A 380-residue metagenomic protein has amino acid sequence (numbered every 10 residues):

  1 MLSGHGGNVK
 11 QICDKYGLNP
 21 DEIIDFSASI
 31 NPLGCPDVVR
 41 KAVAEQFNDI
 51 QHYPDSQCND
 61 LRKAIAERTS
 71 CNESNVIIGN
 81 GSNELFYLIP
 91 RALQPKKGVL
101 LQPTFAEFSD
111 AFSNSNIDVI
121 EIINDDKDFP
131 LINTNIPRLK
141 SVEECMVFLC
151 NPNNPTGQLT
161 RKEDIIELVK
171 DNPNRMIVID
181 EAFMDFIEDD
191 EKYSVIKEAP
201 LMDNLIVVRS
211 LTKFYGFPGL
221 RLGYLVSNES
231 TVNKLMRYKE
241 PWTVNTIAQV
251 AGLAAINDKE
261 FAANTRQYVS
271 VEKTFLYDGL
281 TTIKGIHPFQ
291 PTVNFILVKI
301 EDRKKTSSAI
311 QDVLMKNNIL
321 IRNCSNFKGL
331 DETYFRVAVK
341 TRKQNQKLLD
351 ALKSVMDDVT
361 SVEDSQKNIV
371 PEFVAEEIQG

Functional and structural regions predicted by a protein language model:
M1-H52, V142-E143: N-terminal "arm"/small-domain region of PLP-dependent enzymes with the aminotransferase-like
C35-P36, Q57, N204-T282, I286-F289: PLP-dependent aminotransferase class I/II
P54, A66-L88: Short loop-beta-helix segment that forms the pyridoxal 5′-phosphate
R91-L149: PLP-dependent aminotransferase-like
D126-I187: Active-site phosphate-binding strand-loop segment of PLP-dependent enzymes
E163, K316-N317, N326-G380: PLP-dependent enzyme catalytic core of the Aspartate aminotransferase-like
V269-S270, I283-N317, V339, P371-E372 (+1 more regions): Conserved PLP-binding catalytic core of the aspartate aminotransferase-like
Y277-D302, C324-T333, T360: Conserved small-domain helix->loop->beta segment predominantly found in fold-type I
